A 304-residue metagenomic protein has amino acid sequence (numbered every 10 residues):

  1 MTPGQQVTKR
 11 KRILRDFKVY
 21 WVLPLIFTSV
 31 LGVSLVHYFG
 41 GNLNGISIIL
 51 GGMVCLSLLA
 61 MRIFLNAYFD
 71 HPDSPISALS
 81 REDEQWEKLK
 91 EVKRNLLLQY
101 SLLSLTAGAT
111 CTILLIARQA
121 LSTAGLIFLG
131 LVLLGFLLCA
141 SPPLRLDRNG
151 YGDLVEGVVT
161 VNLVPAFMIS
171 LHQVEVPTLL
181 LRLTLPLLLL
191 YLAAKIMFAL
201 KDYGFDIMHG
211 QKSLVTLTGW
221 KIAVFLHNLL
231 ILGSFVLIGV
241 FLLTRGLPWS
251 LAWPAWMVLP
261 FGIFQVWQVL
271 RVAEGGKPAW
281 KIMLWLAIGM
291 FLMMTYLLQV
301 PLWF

Functional and structural regions predicted by a protein language model:
M1-I26, G125-I127, L134-D153, K277-L286 (+1 more regions): Cytosolic-side membrane-entry/anchor segment at the start of a transmembrane helix
T2-R10, I63-E91, I196-W220, V269-G275: Cytosolic, membrane-interface loops and tails of multi-pass inner-membrane proteins
L23-G32, L154-I169, V215-W220, K281-Y296: Small-residue-rich segments of transmembrane alpha-helices in multi-pass membrane proteins, especially helix faces
V30-L35, G40-H71, G125-L137, P177-M197: Membrane-embedded alpha-helical segments that form the functional core of polytopic membrane enzymes, especially those
S74-A120, Q211-L247: Multi-pass membrane catalytic core of lipid/isoprenoid biosynthesis enzymes
K90-E175: Intramembrane alpha-helical segments
L163-E175, S234-I238, F291-F304: Hydrophobic alpha-helical transmembrane segments in multi-pass integral membrane proteins
L243-F304: Extended hydrophobic alpha-helices typical of membrane-associated regions
